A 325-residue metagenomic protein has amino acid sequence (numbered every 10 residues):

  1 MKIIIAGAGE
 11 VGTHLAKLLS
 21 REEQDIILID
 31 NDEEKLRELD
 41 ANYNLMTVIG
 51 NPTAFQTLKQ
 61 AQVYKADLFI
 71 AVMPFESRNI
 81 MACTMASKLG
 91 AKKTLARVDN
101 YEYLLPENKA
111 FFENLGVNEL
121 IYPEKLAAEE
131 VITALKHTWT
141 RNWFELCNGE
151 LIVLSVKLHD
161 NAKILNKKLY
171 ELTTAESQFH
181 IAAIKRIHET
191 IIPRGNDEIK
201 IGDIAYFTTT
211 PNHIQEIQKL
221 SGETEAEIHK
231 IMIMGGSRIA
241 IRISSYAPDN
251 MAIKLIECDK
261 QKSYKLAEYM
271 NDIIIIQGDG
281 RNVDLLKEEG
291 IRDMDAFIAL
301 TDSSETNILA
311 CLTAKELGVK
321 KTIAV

Functional and structural regions predicted by a protein language model:
M1-V325: Cytosolic regulatory regions of ion transport systems
